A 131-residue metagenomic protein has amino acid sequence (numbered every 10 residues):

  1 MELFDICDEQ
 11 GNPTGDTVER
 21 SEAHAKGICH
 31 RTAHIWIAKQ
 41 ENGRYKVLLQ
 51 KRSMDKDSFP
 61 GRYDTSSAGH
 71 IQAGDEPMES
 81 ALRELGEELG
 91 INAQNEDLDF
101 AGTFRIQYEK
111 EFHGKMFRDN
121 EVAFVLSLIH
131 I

Functional and structural regions predicted by a protein language model:
M1-N42: Acidic, metal-coordinating catalytic segment for phosphate/diphosphate chemistry, firing primarily on the Nudix
E22-H34, G43-E88: Conserved Nudix-box catalytic region and its N-terminal flanking loop in Nudix hydrolases and closely related
A23-K26, D57, F104-E121: Acidic pyrophosphate-coordinating catalytic loop
T32-H34, E121-V125: Short hydrophobic/aromatic beta-strand or adjacent loop that forms the aromatic wall/cage of a ligand/substrate-binding
L49, V125-S127: Conserved hydrophobic/aromatic beta-strand scaffold that supports enzyme active sites
N92-G102: A short coil-to-beta-strand element that immediately follows conserved catalytic motifs
I129-I131: Conserved small/polar residues in nucleotide/adenosyl-binding loops
